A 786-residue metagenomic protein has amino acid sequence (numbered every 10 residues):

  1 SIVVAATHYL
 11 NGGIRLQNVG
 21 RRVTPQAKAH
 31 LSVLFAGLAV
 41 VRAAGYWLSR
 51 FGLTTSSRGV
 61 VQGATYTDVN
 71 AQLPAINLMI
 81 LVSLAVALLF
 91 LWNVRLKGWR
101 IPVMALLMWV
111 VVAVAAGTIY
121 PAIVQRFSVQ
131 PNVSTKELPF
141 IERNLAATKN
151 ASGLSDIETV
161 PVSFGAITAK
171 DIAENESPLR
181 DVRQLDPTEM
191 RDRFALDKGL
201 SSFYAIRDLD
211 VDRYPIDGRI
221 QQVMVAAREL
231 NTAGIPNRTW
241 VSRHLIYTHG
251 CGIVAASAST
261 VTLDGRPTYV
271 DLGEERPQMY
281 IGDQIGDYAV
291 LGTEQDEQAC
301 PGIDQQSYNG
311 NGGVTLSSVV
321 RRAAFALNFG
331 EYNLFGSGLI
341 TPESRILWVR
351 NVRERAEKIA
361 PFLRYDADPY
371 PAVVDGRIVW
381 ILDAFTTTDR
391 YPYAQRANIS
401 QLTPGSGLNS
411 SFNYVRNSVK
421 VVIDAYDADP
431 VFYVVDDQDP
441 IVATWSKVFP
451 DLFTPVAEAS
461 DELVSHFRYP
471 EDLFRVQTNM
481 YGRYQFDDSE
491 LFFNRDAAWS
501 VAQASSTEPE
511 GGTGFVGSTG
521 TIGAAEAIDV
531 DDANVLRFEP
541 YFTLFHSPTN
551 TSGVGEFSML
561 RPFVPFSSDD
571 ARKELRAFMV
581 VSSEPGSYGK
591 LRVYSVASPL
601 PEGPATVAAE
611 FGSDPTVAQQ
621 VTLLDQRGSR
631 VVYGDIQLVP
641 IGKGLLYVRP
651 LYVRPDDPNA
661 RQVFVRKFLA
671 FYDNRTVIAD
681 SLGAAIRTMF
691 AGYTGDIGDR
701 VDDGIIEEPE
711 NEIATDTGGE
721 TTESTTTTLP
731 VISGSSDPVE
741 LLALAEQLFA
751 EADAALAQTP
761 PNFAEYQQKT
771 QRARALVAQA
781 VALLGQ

Functional and structural regions predicted by a protein language model:
S1-Q786: Soluble extracytoplasmic regions of secretory-pathway and membrane proteins
